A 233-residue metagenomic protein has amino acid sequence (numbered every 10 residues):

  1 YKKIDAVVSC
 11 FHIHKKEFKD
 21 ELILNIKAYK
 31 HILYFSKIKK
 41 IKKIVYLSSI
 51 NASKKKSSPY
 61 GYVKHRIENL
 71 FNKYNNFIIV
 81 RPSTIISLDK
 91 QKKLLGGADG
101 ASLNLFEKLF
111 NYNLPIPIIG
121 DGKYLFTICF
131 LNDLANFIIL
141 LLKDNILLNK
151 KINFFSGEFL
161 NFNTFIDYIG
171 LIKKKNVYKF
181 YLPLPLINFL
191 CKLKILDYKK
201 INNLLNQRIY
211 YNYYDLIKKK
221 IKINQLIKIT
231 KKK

Functional and structural regions predicted by a protein language model:
Y1-H31, F35, I50-K55: NAD(P)H-binding glycine-rich loop region in Rossmannoid oxidoreductase-like domains and their noncatalytic homologs
I4, L33, L103, E107 (+2 more regions): Short, amphipathic alpha-helical "lid/cap" segments that border enzyme active or binding sites
L22-I26, S57-E68, L95-N104, T127-I128 (+2 more regions): Short-chain dehydrogenase/reductase
K27-I67, K73, F77-S83, L88-D89: Conserved Rossmann-fold NAD(P)-dependent oxidoreductase catalytic core, especially the SDR/UDP-sugar
I79, L125-I128, F159, Y210-Y211 (+1 more regions): Short aromatic/basic micro-patch
S83-D99, G120-L131, S156-E158: Glycine-rich "substrate-gating" loop/helix at the edge of Rossmann-like oxidoreductase active sites
L105-C129, D133, F137, L141 (+1 more regions): A conserved pocket-lining segment of Rossmann-fold NAD(P)-dependent short-chain dehydrogenase/reductase
L140-K199, K220-K233: Mid/C-terminal beta-alpha module of Rossmann-like enzyme folds, strongest in SDR-family dehydrogenases/epimerases
